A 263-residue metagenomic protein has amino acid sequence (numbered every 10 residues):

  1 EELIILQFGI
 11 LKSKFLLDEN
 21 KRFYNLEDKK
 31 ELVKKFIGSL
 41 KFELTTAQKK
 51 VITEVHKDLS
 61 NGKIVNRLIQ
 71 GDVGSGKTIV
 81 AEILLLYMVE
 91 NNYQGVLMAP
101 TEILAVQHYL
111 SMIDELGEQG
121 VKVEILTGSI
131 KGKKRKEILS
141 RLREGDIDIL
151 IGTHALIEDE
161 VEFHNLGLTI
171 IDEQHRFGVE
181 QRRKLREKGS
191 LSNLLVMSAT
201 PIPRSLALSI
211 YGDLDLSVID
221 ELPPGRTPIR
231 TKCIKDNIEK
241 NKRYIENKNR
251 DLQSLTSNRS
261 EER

Functional and structural regions predicted by a protein language model:
E1-S75, I79-L97: Pre-Walker A segment
N92-G95, K122, G145-I149, N165-L168 (+3 more regions): Loop/turn-to-beta-strand initiation segments
Y93-Y109, G128, M197-A199, S217-E221: Short beta-strand-centered segment that lines the nucleotide-binding/catalytic pocket of NTP-utilizing
E102-I103, E124-G132, I170, R176 (+2 more regions): Flexible beta-alpha connector loops of hexameric P-loop NTPases
L104-R141: Conserved helix-turn-beta segment of the N-terminal RecA-like "Helicase ATP-binding" lobe in SF1/SF2 helicases
S129-L150, E158-L166: Conserved motor-coupling elements within RecA-like helicase/translocase cores
A155-V196: SF2 helicase catalytic motif II
D213-S260: Conserved interdomain linker/interface between the two RecA-like ATPase lobes of SF2 helicase motors
